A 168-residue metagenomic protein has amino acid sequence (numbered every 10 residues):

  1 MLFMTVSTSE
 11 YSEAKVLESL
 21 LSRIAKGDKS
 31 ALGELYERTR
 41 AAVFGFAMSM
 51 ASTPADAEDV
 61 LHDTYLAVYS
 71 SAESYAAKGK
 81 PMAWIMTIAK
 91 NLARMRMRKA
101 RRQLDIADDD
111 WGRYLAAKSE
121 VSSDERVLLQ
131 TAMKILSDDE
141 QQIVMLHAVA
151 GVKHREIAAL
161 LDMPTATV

Functional and structural regions predicted by a protein language model:
L2-T5, E10-L17, M95, R102-T131 (+1 more regions): Internal acidic/polar
V6-Y11, A25-E34, F44-D63, T165: Short, charged helix-capping/linker segments at alpha-helix termini
S19-I24, L128-L136: Short amphipathic alpha-helical boundary/capping segments
E37-A41, S49-S52, M145-V152, D162: Short helix-capping/turn signature of helix-turn-helix
G45, D59-L66, S70, G79-N91: Structural recognition of an alpha-helix C-terminal capping motif at a helix-to-coil junction
A55, K134, D138-Q142, A150-T167: Helix-turn-helix DNA-binding module
S70-A77, M86-A107: Arg/Lys-rich amphipathic alpha helix in sigma70-family domain 2
L129, I143-V144: Short alpha-helical "packing" element that flanks the helix-turn-helix/winged-helix DNA-binding module
